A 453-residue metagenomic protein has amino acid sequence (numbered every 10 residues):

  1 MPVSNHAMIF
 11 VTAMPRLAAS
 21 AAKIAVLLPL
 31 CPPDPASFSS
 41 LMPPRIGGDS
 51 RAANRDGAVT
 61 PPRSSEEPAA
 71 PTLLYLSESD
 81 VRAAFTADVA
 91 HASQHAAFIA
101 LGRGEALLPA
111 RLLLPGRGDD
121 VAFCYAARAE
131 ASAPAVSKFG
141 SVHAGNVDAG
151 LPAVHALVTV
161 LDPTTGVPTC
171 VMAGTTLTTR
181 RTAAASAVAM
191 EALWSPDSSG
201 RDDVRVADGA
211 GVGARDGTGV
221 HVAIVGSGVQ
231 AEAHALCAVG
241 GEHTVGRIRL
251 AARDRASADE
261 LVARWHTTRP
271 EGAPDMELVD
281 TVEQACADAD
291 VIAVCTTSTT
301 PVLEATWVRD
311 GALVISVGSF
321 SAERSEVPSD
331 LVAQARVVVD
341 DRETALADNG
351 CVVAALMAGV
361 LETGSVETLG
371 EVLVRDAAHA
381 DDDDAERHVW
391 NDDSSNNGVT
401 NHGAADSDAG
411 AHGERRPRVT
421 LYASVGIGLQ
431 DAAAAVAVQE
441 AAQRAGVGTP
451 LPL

Functional and structural regions predicted by a protein language model:
S4-N5, T12, R16, S20-A22 (+3 more regions): Low-acidity, Ser/Thr- and Arg-rich intrinsically disordered low-complexity segments
P35-F38, G47-G57, P61-S65, S198-V220 (+1 more regions): Intrinsically disordered, low-complexity terminal tails and inter-domain linkers enriched for S/T/G/P/D/E
L41-I46, R51, D56-T178, A185-A187 (+2 more regions): N-terminal ligand-binding/catalytic initiation module
S186, S199-R205, A214-V239, A252-R253 (+1 more regions): Glycine-rich adenosine-cofactor-binding loop
D197, E323-D392, D406-L453: Adenosine-phosphate binding glycine-rich loop
H243-T268: NAD(P)-binding Rossmann-fold cofactor-contacting core
E271-V360: Rossmann-like adenosine-cofactor binding region
